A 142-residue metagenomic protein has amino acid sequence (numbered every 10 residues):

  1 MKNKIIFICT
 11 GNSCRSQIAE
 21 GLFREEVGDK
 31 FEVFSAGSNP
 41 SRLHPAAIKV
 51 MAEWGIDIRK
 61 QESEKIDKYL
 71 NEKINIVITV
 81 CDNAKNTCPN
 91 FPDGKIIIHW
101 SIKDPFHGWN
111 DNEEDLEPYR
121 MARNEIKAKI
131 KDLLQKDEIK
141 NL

Functional and structural regions predicted by a protein language model:
M1-K68: Conserved active-site segments centered on acidic
I8, V77-T79: Short, hydrophobic/aromatic-rich beta-strand segments within well-structured domains
G11-S13, D82-K85: Short glycine-rich anion-binding loops that position phosphate/pyrophosphate groups of nucleotides and phosphorylated
I58, A84-T87: Glycine-rich nucleotide phosphate-binding loop and flanking beta-alpha elements of Rossmann-like dinucleotide-binding
N71-K73: Alpha-helix C-terminal capping/helix-to-coil transition sites in glycosyltransferase folds
T79-V80, H99: Redox-cofactor binding/interface segments in oxidoreductases and associated redox assembly factors
T87-L142: Phosphate-binding/catalytic loops
